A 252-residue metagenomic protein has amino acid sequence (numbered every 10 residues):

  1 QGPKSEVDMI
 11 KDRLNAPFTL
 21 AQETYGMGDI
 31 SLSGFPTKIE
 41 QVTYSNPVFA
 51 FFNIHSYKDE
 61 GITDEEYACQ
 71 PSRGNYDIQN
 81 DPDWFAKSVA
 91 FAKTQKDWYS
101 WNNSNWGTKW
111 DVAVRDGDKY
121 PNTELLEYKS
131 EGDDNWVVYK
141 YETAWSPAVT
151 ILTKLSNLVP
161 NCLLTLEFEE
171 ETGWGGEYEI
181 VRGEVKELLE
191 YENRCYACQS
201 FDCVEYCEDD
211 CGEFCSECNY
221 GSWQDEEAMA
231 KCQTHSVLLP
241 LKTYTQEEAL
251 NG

Functional and structural regions predicted by a protein language model:
Q1-G252: Intrinsic low-complexity, intrinsically disordered or marginally ordered coil/linker segments
